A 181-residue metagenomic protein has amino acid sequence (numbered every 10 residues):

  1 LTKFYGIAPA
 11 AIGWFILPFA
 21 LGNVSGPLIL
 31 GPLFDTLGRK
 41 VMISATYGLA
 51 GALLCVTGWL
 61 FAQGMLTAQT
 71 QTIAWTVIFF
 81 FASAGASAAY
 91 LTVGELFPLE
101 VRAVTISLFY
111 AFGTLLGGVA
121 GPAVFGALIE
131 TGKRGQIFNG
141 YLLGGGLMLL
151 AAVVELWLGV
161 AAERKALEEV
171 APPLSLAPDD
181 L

Functional and structural regions predicted by a protein language model:
L1-L181: Transmembrane-helix signature of 12-pass secondary carriers
